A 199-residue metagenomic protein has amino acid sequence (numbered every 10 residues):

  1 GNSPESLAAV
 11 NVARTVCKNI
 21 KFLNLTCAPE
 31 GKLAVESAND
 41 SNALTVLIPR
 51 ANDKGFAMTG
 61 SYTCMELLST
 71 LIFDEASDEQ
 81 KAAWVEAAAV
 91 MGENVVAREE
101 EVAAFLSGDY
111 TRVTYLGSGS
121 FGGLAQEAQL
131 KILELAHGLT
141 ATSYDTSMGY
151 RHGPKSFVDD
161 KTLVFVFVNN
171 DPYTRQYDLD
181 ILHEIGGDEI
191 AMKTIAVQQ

Functional and structural regions predicted by a protein language model:
G1-W84, F167-Q198: Glycine-rich phosphate-binding loops that contact phosphosugars or nucleotide phosphates
A38-F165: Active-site phosphate/pyrophosphate-binding segments
